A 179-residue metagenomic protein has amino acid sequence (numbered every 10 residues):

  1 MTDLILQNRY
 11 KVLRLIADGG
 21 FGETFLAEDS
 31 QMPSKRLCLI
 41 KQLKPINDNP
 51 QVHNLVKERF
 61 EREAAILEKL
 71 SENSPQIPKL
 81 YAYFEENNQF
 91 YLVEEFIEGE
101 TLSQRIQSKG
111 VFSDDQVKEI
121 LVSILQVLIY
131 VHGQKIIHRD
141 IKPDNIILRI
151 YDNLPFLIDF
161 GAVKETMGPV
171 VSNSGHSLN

Functional and structural regions predicted by a protein language model:
L13-G20, T24: Protein kinase glycine-rich loop
Q31-K57: ATP-binding glycine-rich loop module of kinase domains
N49-S71: AlphaC helix of the eukaryotic protein kinase fold
Y83: Activation-segment/catalytic-loop signature of the eukaryotic protein kinase fold
N87-T101, R105: Conserved short submotifs of the Hanks-type protein kinase catalytic core that shape the nucleotide-binding pocket
I120-L121: Activation segment signature within eukaryotic-like protein kinase domains
Q126-I136: Protein kinase catalytic-loop region centered on the HRD/HxD motif
